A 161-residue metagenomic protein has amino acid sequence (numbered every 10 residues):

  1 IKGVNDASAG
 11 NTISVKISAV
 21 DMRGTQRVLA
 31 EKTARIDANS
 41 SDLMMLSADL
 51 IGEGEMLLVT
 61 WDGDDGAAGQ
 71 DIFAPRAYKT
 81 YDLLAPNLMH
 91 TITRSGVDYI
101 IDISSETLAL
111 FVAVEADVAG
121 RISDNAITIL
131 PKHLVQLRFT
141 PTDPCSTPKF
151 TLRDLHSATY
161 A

Functional and structural regions predicted by a protein language model:
I1-S8, D102-T107: Asparagine-centered strand-capping/turn motif at beta-strand->loop junctions
K2-V4, V20-M22, P75-G96: Low-complexity, acidic Ser/Thr/Pro/Gly-rich terminal tails and inter-domain linkers that flank the onset of structured
N11-V15, A109-V112, P148: Short beta-strand/loop motifs in extracellular/secreted proteins, especially within beta-sandwich accessory domains
I13-M56, A119-C145: Intrinsically disordered, low-complexity Pro/Gly/Ser/Thr-rich segments with frequent PxxP/GP/PP motifs and embedded
D21-R23, G63-D65, V118, H156-A158: Solvent-exposed strand-loop boundary residues in beta-sheet-rich modules
M44-M45, E53-D82: A eukaryote-biased signal for short, well-structured alpha-helical docking elements
G52-G63, T142-Y160: Short, surface-exposed ligand- or partner-binding patches at beta-edge/loop junctions that are enriched in aromatics
L84-T140, L155: C-terminal accessory/binding modules appended to enzymatic or scaffolding proteins
